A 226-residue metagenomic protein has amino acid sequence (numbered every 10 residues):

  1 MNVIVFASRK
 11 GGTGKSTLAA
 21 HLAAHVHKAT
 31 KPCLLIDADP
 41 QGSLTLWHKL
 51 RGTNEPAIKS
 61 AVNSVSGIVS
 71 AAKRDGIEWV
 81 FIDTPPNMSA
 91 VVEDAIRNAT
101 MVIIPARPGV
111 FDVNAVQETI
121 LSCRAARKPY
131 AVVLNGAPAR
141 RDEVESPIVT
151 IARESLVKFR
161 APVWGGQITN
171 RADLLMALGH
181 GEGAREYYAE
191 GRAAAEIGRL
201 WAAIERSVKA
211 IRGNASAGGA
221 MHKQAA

Functional and structural regions predicted by a protein language model:
N2-R9, T13, A24-E93, V144-T150 (+2 more regions): P-loop/Walker-type NTP enzyme "switch/lid" segment
L18: Hydrophobic positions on the alpha1 helix immediately C-terminal to the Walker A/P-loop
L35, I82, I104, V132-L134: Structural beta-sheet core signal
S89-V110: Inter-motif core of Ras-like GTPase G domains
R107, A131-S146, G166-A177: G-domain G4 guanine-recognition motif of GTPases
V113-V132: Conserved C-terminal guanine-recognition region of P-loop GTPase G domains, centered on the G4
A152-E182: Beta-strand-loop-alpha "switch" segments that mediate conformational coupling across diverse proteins
L175-G198: Inter-lobe coupling/hinge region of RecA-like P-loop helicase motors
